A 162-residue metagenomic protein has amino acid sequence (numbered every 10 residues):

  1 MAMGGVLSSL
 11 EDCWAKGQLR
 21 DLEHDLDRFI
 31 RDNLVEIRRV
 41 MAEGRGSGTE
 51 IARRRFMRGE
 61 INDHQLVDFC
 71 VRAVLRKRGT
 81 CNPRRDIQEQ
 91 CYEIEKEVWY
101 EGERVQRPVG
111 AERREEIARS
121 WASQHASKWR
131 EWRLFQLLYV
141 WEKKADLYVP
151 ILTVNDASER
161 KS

Functional and structural regions predicted by a protein language model:
A2-S162: Polar low-complexity intrinsically disordered regions
